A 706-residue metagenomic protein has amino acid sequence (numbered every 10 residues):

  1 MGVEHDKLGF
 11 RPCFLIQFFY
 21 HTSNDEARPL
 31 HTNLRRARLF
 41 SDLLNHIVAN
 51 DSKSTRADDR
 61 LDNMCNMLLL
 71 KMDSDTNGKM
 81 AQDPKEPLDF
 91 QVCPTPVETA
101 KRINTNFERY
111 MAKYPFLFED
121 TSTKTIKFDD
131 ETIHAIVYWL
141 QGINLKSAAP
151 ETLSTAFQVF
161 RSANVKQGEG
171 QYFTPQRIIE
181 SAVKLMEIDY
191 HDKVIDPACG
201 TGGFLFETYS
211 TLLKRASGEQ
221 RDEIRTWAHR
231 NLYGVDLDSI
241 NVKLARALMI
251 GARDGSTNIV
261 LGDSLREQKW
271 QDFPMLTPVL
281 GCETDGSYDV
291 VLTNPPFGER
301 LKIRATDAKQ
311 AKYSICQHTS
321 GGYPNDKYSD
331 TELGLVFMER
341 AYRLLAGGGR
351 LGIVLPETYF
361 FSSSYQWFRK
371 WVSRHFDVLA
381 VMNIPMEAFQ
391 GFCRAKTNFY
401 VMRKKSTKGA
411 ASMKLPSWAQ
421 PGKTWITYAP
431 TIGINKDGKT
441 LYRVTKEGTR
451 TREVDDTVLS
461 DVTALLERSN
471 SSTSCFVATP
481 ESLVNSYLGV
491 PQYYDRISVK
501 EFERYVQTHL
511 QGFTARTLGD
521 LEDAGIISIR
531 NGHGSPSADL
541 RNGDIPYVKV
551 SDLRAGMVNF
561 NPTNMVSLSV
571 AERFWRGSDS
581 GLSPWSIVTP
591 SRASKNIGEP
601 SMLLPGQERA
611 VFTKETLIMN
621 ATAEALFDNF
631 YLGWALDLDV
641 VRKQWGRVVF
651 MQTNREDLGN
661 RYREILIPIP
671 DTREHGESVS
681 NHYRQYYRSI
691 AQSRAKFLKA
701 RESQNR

Functional and structural regions predicted by a protein language model:
H5-R28, G391-T514: Flexible, glycine-/basic-rich loop-and-beta segments that form/coincide with the SAM-dependent methyltransferase
M67-S162: Long recognition/docking surfaces used for binding and targeting
Q171-T293, G298-E299, K309, L355-T358 (+2 more regions): Conserved S-adenosyl-L-methionine
Y323-A388, R394-M402: Conserved Class I SAM-dependent methyltransferase catalytic core
Y400, R609-L617, V649-H675: A short glycine-rich beta-alpha junction/loop motif
D461-S537, D671-R706: Non-catalytic DNA-recognition/assembly elements of restriction-modification systems
G519-P536, L553-P584: Sequence-specific dsDNA recognition surfaces
S578-D579, V588-L636: A short beta-sheet element
